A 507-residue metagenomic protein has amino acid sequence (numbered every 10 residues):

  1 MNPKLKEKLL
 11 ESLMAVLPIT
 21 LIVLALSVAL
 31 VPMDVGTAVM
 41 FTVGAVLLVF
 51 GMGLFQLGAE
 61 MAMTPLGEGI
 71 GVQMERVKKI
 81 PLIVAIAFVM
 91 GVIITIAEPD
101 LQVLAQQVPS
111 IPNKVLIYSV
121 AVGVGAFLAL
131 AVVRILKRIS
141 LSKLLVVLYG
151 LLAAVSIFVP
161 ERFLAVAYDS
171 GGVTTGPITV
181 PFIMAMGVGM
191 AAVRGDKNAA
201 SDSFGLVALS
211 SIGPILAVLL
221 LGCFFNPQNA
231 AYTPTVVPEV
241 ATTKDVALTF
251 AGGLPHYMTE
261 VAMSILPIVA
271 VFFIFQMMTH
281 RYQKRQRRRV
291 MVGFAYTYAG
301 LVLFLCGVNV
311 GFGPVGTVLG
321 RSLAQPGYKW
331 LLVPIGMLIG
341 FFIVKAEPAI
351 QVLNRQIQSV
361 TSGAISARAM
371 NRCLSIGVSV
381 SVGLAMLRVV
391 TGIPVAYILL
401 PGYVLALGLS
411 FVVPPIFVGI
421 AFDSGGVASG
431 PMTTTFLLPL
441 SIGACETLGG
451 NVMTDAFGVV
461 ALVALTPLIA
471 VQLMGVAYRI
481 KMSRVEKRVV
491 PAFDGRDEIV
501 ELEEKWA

Functional and structural regions predicted by a protein language model:
M1-S12, V16, G67-P81, D196-S203 (+6 more regions): Intrinsically disordered, low-complexity non-transmembrane regions of multi-pass membrane transporters
N2, A131-V146, E161-R162, R194-E239 (+5 more regions): Juxtamembrane and boundary regions of transmembrane helices in multi-pass small-molecule transporters and channels
K6-E11, M33-V43, E75, V108-I117 (+7 more regions): Interfacial loop-to-helix junctions that mark the boundaries of transmembrane helices in multi-pass membrane
E7-A15, V39-A45, Q73-P81, L141-V146 (+3 more regions): Alpha-helical transmembrane segments and their helix-start/interface "positive-inside/aromatic belt" motifs in integral
L17-L30, V43-L54, I86-I93, G123-R134 (+10 more regions): Hydrophobic core segments of alpha-helical transmembrane domains in multi-pass membrane transport and ion-translocation
A25-V39, A59-G67, I93-V108, F127-I139 (+11 more regions): Transmembrane helix-loop junctions in multi-pass membrane proteins
T42, V236-A349: Transmembrane helical segments that form the transport core of multi-pass membrane transport proteins
G71, I80-L151, K329-S410: Helix-loop-helix junctions within the multi-pass membrane cores of secondary transporters/permeases
